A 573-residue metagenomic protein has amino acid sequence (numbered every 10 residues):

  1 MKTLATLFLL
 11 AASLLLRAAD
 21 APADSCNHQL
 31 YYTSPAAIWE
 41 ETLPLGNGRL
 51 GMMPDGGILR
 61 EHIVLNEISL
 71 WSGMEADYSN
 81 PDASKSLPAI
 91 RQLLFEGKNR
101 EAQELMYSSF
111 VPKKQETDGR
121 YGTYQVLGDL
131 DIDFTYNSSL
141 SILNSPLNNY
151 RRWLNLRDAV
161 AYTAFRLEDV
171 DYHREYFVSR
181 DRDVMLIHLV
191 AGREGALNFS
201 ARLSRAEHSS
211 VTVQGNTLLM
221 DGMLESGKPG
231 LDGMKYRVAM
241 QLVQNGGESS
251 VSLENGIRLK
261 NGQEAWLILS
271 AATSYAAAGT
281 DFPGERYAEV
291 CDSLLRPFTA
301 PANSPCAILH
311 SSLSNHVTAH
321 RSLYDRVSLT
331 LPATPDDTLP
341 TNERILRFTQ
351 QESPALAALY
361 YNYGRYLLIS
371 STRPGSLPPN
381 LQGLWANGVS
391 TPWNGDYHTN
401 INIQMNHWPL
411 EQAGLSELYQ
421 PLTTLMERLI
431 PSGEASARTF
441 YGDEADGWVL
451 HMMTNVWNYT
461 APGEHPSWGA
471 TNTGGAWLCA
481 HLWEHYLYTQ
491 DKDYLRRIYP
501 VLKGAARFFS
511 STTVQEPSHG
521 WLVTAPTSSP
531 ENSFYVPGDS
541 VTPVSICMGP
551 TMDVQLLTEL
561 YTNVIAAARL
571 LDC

Functional and structural regions predicted by a protein language model:
M1-A23: Bacterial Sec-dependent N-terminal signal peptides
D20-L140, N144-P466, T473, L482-Y486 (+6 more regions): Aromatic-residue-lined binding/catalytic grooves and analogous aromatic/hydrophobic interfacial grooves in multimeric
Y494-L495: Membrane-interfacial loop-to-helix junctions in multi-pass inner-membrane proteins
I498-K503, R507-S510: Aromatic-lined substrate-binding rim segments of carbohydrate-active enzymes
T513-V514: Signal/transit-peptide handling
A525-N563: C-terminal, helix-dominated tail/subdomain
